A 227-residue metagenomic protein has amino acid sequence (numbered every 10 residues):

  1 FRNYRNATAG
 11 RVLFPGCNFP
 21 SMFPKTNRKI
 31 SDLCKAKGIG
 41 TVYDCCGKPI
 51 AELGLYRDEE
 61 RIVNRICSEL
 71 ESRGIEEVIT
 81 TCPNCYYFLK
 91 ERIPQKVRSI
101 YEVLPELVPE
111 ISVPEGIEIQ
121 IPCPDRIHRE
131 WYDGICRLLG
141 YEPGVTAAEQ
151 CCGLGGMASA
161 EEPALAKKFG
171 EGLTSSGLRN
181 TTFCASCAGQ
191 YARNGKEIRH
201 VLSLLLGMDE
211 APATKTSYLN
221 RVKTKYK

Functional and structural regions predicted by a protein language model:
F1-K227: Iron-sulfur cluster-binding electron-transfer modules in prokaryotic oxidoreductases
